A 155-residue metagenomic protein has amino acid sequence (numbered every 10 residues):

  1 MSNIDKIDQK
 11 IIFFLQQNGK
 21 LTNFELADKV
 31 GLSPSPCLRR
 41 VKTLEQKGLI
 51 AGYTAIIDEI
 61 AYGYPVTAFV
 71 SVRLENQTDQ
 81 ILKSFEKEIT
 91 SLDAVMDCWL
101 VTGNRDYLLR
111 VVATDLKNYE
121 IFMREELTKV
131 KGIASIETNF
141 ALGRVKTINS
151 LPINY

Functional and structural regions predicted by a protein language model:
M1-Y155: A compositional/biophysical signature of low hydrophobicity enriched in polar/charged and small residues
